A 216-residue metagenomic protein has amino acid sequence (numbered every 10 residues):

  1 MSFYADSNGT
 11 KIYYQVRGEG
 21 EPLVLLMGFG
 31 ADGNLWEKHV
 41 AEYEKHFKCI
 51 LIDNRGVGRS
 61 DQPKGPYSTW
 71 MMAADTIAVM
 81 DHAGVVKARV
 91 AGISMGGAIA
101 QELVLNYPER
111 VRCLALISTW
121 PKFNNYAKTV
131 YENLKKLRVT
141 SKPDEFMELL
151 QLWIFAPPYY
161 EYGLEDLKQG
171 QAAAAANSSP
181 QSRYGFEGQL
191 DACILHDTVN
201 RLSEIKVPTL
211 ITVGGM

Functional and structural regions predicted by a protein language model:
D6-G65: Conserved HGGG/HGGXW glycine-rich cap/lid loop of the alpha/beta-hydrolase fold
E19, G215-M216: Acidic beta-to-alpha connecting loop that harbors the catalytic carboxylate
P22, H46-K48, V86-R89, R110-C113 (+1 more regions): Structural signature of beta-strand start/N-cap positions in the alpha/beta core of ABC transporter nucleotide-binding
M27-F29, A88, G92-G97, G214: Conserved alpha/beta-hydrolase "nucleophile elbow" surrounding the catalytic nucleophile
I50-L51, R55-A91, M95: Active-site loop/oxyanion-hole signature of alpha/beta-hydrolase fold enzymes
Q101, L105-N106, R112-S141: Flexible "cap/lid" loop of the alpha/beta hydrolase fold
N125-A127, E145-I194, N200-R201: Conserved alpha/beta-hydrolase catalytic His-Asp/Glu region
I205, I211-G214: Short beta-strand/loop motif that positions the catalytic acidic residue of the alpha/beta-hydrolase fold
